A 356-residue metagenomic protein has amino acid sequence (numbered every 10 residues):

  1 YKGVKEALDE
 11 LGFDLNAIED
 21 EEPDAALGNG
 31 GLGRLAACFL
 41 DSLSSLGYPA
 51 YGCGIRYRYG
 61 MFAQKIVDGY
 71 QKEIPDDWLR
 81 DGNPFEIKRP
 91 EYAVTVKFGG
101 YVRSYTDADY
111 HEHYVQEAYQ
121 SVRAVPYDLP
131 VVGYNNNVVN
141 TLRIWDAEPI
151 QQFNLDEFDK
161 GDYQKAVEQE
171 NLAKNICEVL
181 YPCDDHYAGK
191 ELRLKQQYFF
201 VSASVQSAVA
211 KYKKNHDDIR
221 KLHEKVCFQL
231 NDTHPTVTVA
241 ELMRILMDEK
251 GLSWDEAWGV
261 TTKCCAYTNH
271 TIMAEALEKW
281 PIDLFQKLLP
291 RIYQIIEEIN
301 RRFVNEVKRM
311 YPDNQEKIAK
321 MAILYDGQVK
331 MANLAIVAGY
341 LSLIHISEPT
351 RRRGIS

Functional and structural regions predicted by a protein language model:
Y1-F13, N135-C227: Function-dense linear segments that define catalytic or interfacial modules in macromolecule-processing proteins
K2-D41: Well-ordered mid-protein domain cores that form the structural environment of catalytic cofactors
A17-L27, L180-Q196, I219-N231, V239-D248 (+3 more regions): Glycine- and acidic
L40-Q64, S253-M273: Glycine-rich phosphate/pyrophosphate-binding loops and their adjacent beta-strand/loop elements at enzyme active sites
G60-L142, N314-Y325: Extended, Lys/Arg-enriched charged tracts that mediate electrostatic binding to polyanionic substrates
V239, M243-R301: Extended, well-ordered alpha-helical scaffold/bundle regions in very large, multi-domain proteins
W280, L284-K287, R291-Y340: Polar, glycine-rich mid-to-C-terminal structural blocks that act as macromolecule-binding/assembly scaffolds
I344-T350, G354-I355: Residue-level detector of conserved catalytic or cofactor/ligand-binding positions in enzyme active sites
